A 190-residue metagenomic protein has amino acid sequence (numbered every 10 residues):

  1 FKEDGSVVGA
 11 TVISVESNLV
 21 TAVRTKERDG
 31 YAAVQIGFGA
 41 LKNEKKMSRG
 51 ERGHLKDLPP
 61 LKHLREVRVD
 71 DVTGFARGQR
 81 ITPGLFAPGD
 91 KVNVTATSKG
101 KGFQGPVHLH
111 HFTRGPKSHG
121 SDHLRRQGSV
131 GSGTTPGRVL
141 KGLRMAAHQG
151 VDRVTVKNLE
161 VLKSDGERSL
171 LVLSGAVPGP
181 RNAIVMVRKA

Functional and structural regions predicted by a protein language model:
F1-A190: Extended basic (Lys/Arg/His-rich) segments that typically form rRNA-contacting surfaces in ribosomal proteins
